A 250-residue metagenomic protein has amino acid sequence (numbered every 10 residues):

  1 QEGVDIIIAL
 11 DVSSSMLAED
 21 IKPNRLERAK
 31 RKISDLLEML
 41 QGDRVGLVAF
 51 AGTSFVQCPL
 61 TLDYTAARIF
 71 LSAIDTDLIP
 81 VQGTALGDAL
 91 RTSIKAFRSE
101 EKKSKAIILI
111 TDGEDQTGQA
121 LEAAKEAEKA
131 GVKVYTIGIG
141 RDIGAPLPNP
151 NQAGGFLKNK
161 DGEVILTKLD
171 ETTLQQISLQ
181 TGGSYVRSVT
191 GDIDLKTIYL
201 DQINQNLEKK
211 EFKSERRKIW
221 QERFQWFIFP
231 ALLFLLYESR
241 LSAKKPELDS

Functional and structural regions predicted by a protein language model:
Q1, E208-S250: C-terminal signal-anchor/stop-transfer transmembrane helix together with its immediate cytosolic, Lys/Arg-enriched
Q1-K105, E122: Membrane-embedded segments
D5, V186-R223: Juxtamembrane amphipathic/hinge helix adjacent to a transmembrane helix
V12, D112-G113: Active-site metal-binding loops of divalent metal-dependent hydrolases
L17-E19, F55-Q57, Q116-A120, I143-L147 (+1 more regions): Extracytoplasmic/secreted cell-surface and envelope-processing proteins
V48, L109, Y135-G138, V186-R187: Structural recognition of the beta-strand scaffold that forms the well-ordered cores of secreted hydrolase catalytic
A67, S93, V134, S178 (+1 more regions): Residue-level signature of catalytic and energy-coupling elements of molecular machines, predominantly ATP/GTP-dependent
P80-T84, A106, G113-Q180: VWA/integrin I-like adhesion module and closely mimicked acidic/polar interface patches used
